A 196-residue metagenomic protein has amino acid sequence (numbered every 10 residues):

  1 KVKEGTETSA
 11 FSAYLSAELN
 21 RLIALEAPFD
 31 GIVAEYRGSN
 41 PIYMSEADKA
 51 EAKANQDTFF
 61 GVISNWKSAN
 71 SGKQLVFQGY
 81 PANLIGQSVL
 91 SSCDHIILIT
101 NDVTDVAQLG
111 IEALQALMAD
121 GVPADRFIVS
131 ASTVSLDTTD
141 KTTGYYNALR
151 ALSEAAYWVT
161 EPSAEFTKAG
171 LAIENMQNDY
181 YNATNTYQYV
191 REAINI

Functional and structural regions predicted by a protein language model:
K1-I196: Secreted glycan hydrolases and related glycan-binding modules that recognize and/or cleave
